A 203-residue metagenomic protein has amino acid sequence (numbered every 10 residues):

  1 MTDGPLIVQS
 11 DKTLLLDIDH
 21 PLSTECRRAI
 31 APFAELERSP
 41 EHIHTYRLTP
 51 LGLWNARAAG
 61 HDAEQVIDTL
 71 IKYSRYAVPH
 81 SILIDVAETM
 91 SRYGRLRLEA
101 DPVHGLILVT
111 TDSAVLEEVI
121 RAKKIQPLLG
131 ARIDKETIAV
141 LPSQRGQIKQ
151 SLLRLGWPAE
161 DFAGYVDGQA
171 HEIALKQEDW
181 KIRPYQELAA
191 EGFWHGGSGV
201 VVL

Functional and structural regions predicted by a protein language model:
M1-G168: Extended alpha-helical interface modules used as scaffolds for assembling large macromolecular complexes
R57, F193-W194: Hydrophobic residues in alpha-helical segments
A170-Y185: Dynamic helix-loop-helix/coil hinge segments at AAA+ ATPase domain boundaries and subdomain interfaces
P184-G192: Pre-Walker A adenine-sensing motif
H195-L203: Walker A/P-loop
